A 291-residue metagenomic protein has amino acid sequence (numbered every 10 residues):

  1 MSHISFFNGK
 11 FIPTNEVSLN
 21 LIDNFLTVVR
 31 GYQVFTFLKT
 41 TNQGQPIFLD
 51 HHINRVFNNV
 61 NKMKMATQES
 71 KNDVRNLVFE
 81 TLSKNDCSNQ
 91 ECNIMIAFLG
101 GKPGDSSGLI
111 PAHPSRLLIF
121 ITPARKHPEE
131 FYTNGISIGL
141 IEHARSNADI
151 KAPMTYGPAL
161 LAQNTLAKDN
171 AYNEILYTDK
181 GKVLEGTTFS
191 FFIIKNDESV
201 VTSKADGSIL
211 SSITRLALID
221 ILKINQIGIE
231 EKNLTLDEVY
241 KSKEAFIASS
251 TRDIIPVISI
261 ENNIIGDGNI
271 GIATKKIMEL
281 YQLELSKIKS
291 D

Functional and structural regions predicted by a protein language model:
M1-E80, S106-D291: Helix-start/capping segments and mature chain N-termini
V74-D105: Short, acidic/charged, Gly/Pro-enriched secondary-structure junctions
